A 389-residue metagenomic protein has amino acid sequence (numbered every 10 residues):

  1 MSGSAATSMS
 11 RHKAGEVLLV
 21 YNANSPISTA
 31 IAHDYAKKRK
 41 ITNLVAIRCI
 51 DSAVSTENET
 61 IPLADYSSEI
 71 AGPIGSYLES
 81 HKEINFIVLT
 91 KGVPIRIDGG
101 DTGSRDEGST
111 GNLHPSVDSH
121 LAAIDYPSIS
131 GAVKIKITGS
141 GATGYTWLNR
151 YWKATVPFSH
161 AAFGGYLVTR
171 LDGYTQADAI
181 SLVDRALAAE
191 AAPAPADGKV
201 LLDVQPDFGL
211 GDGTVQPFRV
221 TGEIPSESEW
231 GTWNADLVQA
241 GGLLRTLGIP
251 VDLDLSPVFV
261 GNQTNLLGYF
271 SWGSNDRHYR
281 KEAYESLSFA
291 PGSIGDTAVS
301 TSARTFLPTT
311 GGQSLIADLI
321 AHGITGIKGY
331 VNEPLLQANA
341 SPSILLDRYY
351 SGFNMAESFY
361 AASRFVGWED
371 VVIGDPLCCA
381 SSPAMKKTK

Functional and structural regions predicted by a protein language model:
S2-K389: Cysteine-dependent hydrolase recognition
